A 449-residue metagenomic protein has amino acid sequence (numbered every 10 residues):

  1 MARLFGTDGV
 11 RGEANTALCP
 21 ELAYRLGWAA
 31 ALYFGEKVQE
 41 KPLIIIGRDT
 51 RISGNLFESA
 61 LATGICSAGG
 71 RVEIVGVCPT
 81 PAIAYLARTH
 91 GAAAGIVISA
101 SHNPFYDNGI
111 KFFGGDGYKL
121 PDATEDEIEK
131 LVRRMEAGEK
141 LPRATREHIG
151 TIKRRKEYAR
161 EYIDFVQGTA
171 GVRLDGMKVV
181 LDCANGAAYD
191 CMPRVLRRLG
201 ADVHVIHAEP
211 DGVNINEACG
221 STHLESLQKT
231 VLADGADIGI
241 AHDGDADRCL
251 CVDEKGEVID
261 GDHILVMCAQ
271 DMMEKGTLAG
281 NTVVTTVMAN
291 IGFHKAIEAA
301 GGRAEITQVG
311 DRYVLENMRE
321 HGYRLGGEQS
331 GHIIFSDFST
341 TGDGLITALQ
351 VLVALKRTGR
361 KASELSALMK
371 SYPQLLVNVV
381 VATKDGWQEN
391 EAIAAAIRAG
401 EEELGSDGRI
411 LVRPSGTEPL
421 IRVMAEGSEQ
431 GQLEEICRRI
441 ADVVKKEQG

Functional and structural regions predicted by a protein language model:
M1-T63, S67-A68, A93-A94, I149-V179: An N-terminal, well-structured beta->alpha segment
E13, N108-D234: Gly/Ser/Thr-enriched, mixed-charge loops and adjacent short helices that form phosphate/oxyanion-binding elements
L32, E40-D107, R194-V252: N-terminal small/polar loop signature for handling phosphorylated ligands or for N-terminal nucleophile
Q39-D49, E73, K178-V180, N281-V287 (+1 more regions): Short glycine-rich phosphate-binding loop at a beta-alpha junction
G47-R48, L181-C183, D253, D337 (+1 more regions): Short glycine-centered, acidic/aromatic-flanked micro-motifs in structured strand/loop junctions that mark active-site
D126-I163, G168, E254-G327, I334-F335: Proline/glycine-rich low-complexity loops and linkers
I238, K275-G449: Phosphate-binding and adjacent anionic-ligand microenvironments
